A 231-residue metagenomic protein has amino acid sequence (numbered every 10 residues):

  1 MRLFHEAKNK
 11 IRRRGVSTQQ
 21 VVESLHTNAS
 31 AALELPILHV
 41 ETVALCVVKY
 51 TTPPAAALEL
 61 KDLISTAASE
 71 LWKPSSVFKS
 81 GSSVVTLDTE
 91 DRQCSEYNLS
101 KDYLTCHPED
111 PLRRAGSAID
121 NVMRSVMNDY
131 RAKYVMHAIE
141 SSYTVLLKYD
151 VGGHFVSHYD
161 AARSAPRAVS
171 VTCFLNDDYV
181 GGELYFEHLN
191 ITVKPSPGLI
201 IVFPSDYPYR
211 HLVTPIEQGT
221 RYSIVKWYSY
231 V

Functional and structural regions predicted by a protein language model:
M1-E23: Membrane-proximal basic amphipathic "stem/tether" segments
R2, G152, D160-R163, R167 (+1 more regions): Catalytic core of Fe(II)/2-oxoglutarate
V16-Y134: Non-heme Fe(II)/2-oxoglutarate
K49, V145, V169, C173: Conserved, well-structured core segments
Y50-P53, Y149, F174, D206 (+1 more regions): Structured loops at beta-to-helix junctions and adjacent beta-edge loops in soluble globular domains
K133-T144: A short coil-to-beta-strand element that immediately follows conserved catalytic motifs
K133-Y134, V156-Y159: Charged, surface-exposed interaction regions in soluble eukaryotic proteins
